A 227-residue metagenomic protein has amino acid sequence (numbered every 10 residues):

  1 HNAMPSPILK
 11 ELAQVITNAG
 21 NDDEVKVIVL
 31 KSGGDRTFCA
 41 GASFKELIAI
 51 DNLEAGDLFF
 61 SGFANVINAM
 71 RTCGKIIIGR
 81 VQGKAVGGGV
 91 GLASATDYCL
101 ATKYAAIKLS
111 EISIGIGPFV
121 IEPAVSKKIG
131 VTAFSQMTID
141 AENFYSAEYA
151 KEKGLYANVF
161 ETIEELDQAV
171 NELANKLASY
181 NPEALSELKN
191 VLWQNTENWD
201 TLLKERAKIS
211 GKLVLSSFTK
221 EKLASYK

Functional and structural regions predicted by a protein language model:
H1-K31, N68: Conserved CoA-thioester-binding segment of acyl-CoA-metabolizing enzymes
P7-E11, G62, A69, A169 (+2 more regions): Charged catalytic carboxylate motif
E11-L12, L30, S43, I76 (+4 more regions): Terminal peptide-recognition signature
D22, D35, A141-Y149, I163-K227: C-terminal alpha-helix plus adjacent terminal tail
D22, I50, C73-G74: Acidic-histidine catalytic/liganding microenvironments
S32-V66, A85: Glycine- (often His-adjacent) and acidic-residue-rich active-site loop that binds/positions the CoA thioester
A69-Y180: Crotonase-fold acyl-CoA enzyme core
